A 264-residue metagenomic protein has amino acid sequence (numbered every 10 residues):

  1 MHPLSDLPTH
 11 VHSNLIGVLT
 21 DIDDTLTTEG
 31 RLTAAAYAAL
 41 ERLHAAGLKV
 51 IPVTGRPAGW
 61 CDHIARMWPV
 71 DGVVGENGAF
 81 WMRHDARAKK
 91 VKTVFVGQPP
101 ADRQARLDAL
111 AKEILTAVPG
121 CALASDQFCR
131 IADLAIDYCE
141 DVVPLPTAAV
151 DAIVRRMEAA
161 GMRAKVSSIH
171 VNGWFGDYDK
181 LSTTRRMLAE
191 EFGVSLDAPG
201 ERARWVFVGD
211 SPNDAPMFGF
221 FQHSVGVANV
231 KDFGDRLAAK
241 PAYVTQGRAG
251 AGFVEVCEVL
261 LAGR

Functional and structural regions predicted by a protein language model:
M1-T20: Non-catalytic pre-domain segments flanking phosphatase-related domains
P8, S13, T33, W174 (+1 more regions): Mg2+-dependent phosphoryl-transfer enzymes with acidic/Ser/Thr/Gly-rich catalytic loops
V18, L43, V50, V73 (+2 more regions): Short, well-ordered beta-strand core segments
E29-D126: Active-site phosphate-binding/coordination module
W68-P69, N77, A160, F220-F221 (+1 more regions): Short, structured coil segments at secondary-structure junctions
L110-F220: Conserved acidic, metal-coordinating active-site core of Asp-based, Mg2+-dependent phosphoryl-transfer enzymes
